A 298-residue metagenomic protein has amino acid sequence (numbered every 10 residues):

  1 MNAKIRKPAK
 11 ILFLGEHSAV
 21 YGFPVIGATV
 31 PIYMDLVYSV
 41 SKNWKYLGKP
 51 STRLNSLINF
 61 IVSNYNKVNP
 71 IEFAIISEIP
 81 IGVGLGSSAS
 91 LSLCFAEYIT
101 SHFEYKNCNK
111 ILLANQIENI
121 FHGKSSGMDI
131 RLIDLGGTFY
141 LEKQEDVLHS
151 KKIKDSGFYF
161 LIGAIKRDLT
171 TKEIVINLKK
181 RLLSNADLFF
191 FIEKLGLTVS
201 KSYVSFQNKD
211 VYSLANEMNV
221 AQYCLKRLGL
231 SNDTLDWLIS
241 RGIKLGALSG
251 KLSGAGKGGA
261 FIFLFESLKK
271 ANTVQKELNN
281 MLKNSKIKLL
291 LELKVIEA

Functional and structural regions predicted by a protein language model:
N2-L14, A19-V20, G27, D35-K67 (+5 more regions): C-terminal nucleotide
P31: Acidic/His- and Gly-rich active-site-bordering loop/insert found across diverse amide/peptide-bond hydrolases
N69-I81: Glycine/charged-rich beta-loop-alpha catalytic/anionic-binding loops adjacent to active sites
V83-K106: DPxDG-like acidic metal-binding loop motif
L85-L91, G250-K257: Short glycine/threonine-rich catalytic loop with a Thr-x-Gly-x-Asp
